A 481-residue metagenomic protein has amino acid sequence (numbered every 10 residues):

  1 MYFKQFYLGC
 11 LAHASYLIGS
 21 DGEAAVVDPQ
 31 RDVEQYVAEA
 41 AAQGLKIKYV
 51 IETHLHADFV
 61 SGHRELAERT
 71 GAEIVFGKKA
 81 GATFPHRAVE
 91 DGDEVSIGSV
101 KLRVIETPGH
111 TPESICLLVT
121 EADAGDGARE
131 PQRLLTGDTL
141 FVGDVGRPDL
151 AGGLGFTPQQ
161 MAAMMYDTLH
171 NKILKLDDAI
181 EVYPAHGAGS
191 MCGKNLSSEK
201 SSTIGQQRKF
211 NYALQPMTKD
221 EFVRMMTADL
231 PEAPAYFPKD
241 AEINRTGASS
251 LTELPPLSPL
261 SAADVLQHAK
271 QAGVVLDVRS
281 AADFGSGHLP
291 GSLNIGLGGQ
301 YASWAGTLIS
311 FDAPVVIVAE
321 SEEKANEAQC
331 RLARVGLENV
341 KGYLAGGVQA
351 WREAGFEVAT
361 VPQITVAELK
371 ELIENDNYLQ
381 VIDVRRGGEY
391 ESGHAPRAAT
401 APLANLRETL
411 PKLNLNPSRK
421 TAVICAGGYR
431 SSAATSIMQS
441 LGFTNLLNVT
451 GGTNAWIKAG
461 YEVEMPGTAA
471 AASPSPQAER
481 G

Functional and structural regions predicted by a protein language model:
M1-K46, L117-V119, G125-A128, Q132-G137 (+1 more regions): Conserved beta-strand hairpin/beta-sheet module of binuclear metal-dependent hydrolase folds, prominently
I18, D28, H54, L66 (+9 more regions): Divalent metal-coordination and catalytic microenvironments
A24, K101, T111-L230: Metallo-beta-lactamase
V26-V27, I47-H56, I74-K79, T107-G109 (+4 more regions): Active-site neighborhood of phospho(di)ester-bond hydrolases with catalytic His/Asp-centered motifs
P29-Q30, L55, K79, T111 (+7 more regions): Active-site metal-binding loops of divalent metal-dependent hydrolases
V33-V75: Active-site metal-binding motif and surrounding structural segment of the metallo-beta-lactamase
H63, A67-E68, A72-I74, K78-G109 (+1 more regions): Hydrophobic, small-residue-rich alpha-helical packing segments that form membrane-like cores
R147-D149, Q206-S249, E253-P255, K270-V274 (+2 more regions): Rhodanese-like catalytic fold shared by cysteine-dependent sulfurtransferases and DSP/PTP-type phosphatases
